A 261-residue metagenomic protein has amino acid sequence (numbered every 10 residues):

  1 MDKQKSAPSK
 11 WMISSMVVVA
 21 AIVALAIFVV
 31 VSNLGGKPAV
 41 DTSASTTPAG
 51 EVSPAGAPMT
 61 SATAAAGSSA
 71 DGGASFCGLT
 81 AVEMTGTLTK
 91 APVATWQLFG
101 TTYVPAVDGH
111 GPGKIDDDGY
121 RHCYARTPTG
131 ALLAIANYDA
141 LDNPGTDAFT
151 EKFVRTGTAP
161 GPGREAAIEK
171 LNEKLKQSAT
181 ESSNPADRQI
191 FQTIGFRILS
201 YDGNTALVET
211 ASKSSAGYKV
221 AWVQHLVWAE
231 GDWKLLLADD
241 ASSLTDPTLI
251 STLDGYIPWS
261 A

Functional and structural regions predicted by a protein language model:
M1-I13: Short, low-complexity patches enriched in S/T/P/G
D2-K3, A131-N143, V208-K213, V223-W228: Primarily hydrophobic membrane-targeting regions of prokaryotic envelope proteins
Q4-K5, M16-V17, I27-G35, E51 (+3 more regions): Low-complexity, intrinsically disordered terminal/linker segments enriched in charged and Gly/Pro repeats
I13-A21: Hydrophobic H-region at the start of alpha-helical membrane spans
G36-T101, A261: N-terminal low-complexity, Pro/Thr-rich disordered segments that flank secretion/membrane-targeting signals
A74, T80-E83, T89-G111, K219-S251: Short beta-strand edge/turn micro-motifs at domain boundaries
F99-L175: Core segments of small alpha/beta cavity-forming domains
D147-D232, L237-S242, D246-D254, P258: Structured, amphipathic secondary-structure segments that form assembly/contact surfaces in multi-subunit
